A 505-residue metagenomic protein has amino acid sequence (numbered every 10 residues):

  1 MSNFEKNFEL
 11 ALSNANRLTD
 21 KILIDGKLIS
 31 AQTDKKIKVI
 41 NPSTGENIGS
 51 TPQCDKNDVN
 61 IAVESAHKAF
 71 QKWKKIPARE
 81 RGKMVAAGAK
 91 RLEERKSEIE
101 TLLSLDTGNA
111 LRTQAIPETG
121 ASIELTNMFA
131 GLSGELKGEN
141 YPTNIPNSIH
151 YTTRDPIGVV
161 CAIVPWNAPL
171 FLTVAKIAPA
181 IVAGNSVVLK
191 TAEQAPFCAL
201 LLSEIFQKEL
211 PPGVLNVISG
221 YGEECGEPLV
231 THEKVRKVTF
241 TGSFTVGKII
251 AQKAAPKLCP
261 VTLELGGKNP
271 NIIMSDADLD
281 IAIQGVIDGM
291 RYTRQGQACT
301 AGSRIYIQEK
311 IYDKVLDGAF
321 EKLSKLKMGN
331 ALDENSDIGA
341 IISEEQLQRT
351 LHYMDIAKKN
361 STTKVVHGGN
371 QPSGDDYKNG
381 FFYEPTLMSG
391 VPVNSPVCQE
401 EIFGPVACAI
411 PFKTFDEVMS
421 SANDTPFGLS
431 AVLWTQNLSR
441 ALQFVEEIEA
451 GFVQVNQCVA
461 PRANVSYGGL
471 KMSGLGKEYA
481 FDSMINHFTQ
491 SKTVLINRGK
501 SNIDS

Functional and structural regions predicted by a protein language model:
M1-S43: Hydrophobic face of amphipathic alpha-helices that form TPR/SEL1-like repeat modules and related alpha-solenoid
T44-G49, V235, I272, K327 (+1 more regions): Conserved C-terminal structural/oligomerization subdomain of aldehyde/semialdehyde dehydrogenase
G45, R81, L103, T126 (+9 more regions): Residue-level signal for inorganic ion chemistry
N47-C54, K68-K75, C161-A162, N271-M274 (+5 more regions): Short, well-ordered beta-strand elements within core beta-sheets of diverse protein domains
I48-L136: Glycine-rich loop-to-alpha-helix module at the N-terminal edge of alpha/beta enzyme cores
F70, K74, A89-K96, E100 (+18 more regions): Structural signal for hydrophobic packing residues in well-ordered secondary-structure cores of soluble enzyme domains
G138-I281, F412: Rossmann-like NAD(P) dinucleotide-binding subdomain of oxidoreductase/dehydrogenase enzymes
T245-P392, V455, I503-D504: ALDH superfamily catalytic-core signature
